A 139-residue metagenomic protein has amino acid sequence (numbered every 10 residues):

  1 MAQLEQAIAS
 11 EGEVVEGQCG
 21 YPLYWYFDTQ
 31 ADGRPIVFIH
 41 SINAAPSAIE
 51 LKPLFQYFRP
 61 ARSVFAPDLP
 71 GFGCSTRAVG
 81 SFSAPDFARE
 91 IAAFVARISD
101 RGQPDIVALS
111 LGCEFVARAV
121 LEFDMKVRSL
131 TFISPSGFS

Functional and structural regions predicted by a protein language model:
M1-F38, R59-R62, S99-D100, R128 (+1 more regions): Alpha/beta-hydrolase fold catalytic core
F38-S41, A66: Structural cue for short, hydrophobic secondary-structure segments
S41-L54: The serine-hydrolase catalytic nucleophile loop
N43, L69-G73, G137: Alpha/beta-hydrolase active-site loop signature
A48-E50, S75-S81: Conserved catalytic-core motifs of eukaryotic protein kinase domains, centered on the activation segment
F58-T76: Conserved alpha/beta-hydrolase
P85-P104: Conserved acidic catalytic loop of the alpha/beta-hydrolase fold
G102-S139: Conserved hydrolase catalytic core segment
